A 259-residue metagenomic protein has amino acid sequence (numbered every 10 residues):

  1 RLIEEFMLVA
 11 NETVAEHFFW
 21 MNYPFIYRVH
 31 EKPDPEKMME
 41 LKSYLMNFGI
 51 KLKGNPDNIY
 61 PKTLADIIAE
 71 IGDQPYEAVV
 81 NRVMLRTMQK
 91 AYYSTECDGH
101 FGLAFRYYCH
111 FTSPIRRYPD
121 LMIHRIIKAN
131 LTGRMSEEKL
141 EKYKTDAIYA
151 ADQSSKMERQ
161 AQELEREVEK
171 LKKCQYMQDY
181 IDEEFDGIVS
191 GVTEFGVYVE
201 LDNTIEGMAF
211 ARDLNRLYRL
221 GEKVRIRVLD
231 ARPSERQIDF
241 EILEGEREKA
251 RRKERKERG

Functional and structural regions predicted by a protein language model:
R1-E16, S113-R116: Conserved pre-motif C helix in the palm subdomain of viral-like polymerases
T13, E31, E36, L45-G259: Structured C-terminal cores of nucleic-acid metabolism proteins
V14-R28: Glycine-rich phosphate/pyrophosphate-binding loops and their adjacent beta-strand/loop elements at enzyme active sites
